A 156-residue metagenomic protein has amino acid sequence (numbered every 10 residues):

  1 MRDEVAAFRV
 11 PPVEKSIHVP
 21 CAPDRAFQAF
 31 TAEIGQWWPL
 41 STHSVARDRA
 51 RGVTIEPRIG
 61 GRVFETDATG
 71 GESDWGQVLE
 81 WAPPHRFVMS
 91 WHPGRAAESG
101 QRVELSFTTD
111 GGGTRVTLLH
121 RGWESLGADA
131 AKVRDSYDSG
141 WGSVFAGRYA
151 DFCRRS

Functional and structural regions predicted by a protein language model:
M1-R49: Hydrophobic ligand-binding cavity/cleft-lining segments
E14-K15, R25, R51, G70 (+6 more regions): Hydrophobic/basic alpha-helical segments enriched in Actinobacteria
K15-V19, L105, L118-H120, W141: A structural signal for short, well-ordered beta-strand segments
A26-F30, V63, V78, F87-M89 (+3 more regions): Hydrophobic pocket/interface hotspot
T31-G35, P83, A146: Solvent-exposed alpha-helix faces
A32-S73: Short beta-edge strand/loop motif at the mouth of beta-sheet-based domains
T54, F64-G112, R121-E124: Hydrophobic-ligand binding "helix-grip"
G122-S156: A conserved amphipathic terminal alpha-helix motif
